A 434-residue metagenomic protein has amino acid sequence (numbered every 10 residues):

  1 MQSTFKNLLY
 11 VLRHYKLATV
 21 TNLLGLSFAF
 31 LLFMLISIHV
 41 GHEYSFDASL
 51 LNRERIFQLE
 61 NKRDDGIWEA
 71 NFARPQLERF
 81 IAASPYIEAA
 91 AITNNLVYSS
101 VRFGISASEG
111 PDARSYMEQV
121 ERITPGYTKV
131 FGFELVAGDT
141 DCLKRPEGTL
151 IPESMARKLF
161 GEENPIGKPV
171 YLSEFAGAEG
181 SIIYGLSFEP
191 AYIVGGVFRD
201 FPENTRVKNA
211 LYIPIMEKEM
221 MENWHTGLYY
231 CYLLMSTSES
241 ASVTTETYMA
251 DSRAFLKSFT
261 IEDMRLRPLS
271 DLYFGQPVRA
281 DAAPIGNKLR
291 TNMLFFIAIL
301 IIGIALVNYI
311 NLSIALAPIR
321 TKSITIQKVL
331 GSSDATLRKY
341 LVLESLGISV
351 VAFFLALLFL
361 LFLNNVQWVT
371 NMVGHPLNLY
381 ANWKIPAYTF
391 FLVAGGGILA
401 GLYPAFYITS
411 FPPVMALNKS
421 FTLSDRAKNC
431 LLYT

Functional and structural regions predicted by a protein language model:
M1-L23, S49, R53, A280-A283 (+2 more regions): Alpha-helical transmembrane segments of integral membrane proteins
L12, N22, E43, L59 (+12 more regions): Generic structural signal for small/hydrophobic residues in well-ordered secondary structure, especially within
H14-E43, G286-K322, S349-V350, N429-L432: Hydrophobic alpha-helical transmembrane segments of multi-pass inner-membrane transport and secretion
F33, S37-E163, Y171-S181, S187-P190 (+1 more regions): Structured, solvent-exposed hinge/loop segments at the ends of secondary-structure elements
M34, I38-G41, L357, L361 (+2 more regions): Transmembrane alpha-helix boundary and packing residues in multipass membrane permease domains and related
G104-A107, E121-A137, T149-G286: Mid-to-C-terminal secondary-structure elements that act as membrane-proximal/extracytoplasmic interface segments
P165, Y433-T434: Adenylate-forming
